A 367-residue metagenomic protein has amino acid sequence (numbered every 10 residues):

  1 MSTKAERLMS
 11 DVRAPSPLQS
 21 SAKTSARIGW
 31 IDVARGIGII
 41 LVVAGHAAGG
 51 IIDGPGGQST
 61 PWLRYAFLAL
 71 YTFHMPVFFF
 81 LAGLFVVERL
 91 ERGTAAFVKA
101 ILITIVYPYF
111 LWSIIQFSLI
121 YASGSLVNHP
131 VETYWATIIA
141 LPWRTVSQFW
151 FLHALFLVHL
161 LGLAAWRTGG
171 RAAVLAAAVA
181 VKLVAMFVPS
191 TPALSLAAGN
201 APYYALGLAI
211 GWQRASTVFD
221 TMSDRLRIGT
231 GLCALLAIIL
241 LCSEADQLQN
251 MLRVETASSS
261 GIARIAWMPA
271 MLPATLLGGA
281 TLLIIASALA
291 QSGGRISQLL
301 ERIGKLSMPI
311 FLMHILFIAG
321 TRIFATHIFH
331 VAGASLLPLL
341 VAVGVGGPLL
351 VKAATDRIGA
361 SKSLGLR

Functional and structural regions predicted by a protein language model:
S2-R367: Alpha-helical transmembrane segments and their immediate juxtamembrane cytosolic regions
